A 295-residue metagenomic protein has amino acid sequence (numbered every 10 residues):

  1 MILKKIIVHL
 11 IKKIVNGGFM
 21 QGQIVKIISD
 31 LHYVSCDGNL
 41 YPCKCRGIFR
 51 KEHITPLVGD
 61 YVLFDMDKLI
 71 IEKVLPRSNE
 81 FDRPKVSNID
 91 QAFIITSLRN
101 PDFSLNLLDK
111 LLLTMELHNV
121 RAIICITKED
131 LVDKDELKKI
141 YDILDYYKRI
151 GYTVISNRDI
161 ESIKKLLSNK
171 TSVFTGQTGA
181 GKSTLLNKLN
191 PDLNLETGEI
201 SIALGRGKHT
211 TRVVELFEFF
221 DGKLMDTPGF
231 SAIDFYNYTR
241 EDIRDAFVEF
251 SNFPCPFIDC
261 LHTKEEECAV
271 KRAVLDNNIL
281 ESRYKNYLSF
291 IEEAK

Functional and structural regions predicted by a protein language model:
L3-F103: N-terminal accessory targeting/assembly segments
F19, N169, D192: Short coil/loop residues immediately preceding or within conserved phosphate-binding loops of NTP-utilizing enzyme
D30, H53-V62, M66-K68, L75-A92 (+6 more regions): Helix-rich effector regions associated with P-loop NTPase G domains
E72, T153-I155, M225: General small-molecule cofactor/ligand-binding pocket signal
R99-R149: Phosphate-binding glycine-rich loops and their immediate beta-loop-alpha structural context
L131-A180: Canonical P-loop GTPase G-domain recognition
T171-G179, S183-L186, V214-L216, D221-M225: Conserved active-site beta-strand-loop modules that form the wall/rim of enzyme catalytic pockets and either contain
S183-L195: A conserved segment at the C-terminal end of the G1
